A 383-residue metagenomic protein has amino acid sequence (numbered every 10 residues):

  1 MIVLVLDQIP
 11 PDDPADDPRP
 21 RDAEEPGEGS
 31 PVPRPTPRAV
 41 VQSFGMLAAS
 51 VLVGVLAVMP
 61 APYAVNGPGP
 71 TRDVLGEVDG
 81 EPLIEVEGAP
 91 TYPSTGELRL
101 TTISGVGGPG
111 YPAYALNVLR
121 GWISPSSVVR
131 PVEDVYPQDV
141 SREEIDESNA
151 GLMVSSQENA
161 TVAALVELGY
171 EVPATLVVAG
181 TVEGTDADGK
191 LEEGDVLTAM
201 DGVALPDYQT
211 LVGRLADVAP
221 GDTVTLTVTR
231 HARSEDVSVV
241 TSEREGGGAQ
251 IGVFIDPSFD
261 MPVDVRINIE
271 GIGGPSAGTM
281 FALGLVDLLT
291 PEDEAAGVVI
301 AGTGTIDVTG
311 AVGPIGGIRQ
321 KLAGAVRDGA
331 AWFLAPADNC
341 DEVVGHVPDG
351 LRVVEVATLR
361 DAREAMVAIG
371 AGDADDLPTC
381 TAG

Functional and structural regions predicted by a protein language model:
M1-V41, S126-R130, D139: Terminal targeting segments of Actinobacterial cell-envelope proteins
Q42-A61: Hydrophobic membrane-insertion alpha-helices, especially the h-region of bacterial N-terminal signal peptides
A57-E133, A368-G383: Extracytoplasmic low-complexity, Pro/Thr/Ser/Ala/Gly-rich segments that lie immediately after a secretion/anchoring
G67-S94, T101-G105, V129-V182, V240-G304: PDZ/PDZ-like peptide-tail recognition elements
L165, A187, G194-L197, L226 (+4 more regions): Terminal peptide-recognition signature
A187-T210, R214, L322, G329-F333: Conserved PDZ fold ligand-binding element
G213-I255, G345-G370, D376-A382: PDZ-domain C-terminal substructure recognizer with occasional recognition of PDZ-binding tails
V308-A335: Glycine- and Gly-Pro-enriched alpha-helical subdomains that act as flexible, kink-prone "lid/hinge" or packing modules
